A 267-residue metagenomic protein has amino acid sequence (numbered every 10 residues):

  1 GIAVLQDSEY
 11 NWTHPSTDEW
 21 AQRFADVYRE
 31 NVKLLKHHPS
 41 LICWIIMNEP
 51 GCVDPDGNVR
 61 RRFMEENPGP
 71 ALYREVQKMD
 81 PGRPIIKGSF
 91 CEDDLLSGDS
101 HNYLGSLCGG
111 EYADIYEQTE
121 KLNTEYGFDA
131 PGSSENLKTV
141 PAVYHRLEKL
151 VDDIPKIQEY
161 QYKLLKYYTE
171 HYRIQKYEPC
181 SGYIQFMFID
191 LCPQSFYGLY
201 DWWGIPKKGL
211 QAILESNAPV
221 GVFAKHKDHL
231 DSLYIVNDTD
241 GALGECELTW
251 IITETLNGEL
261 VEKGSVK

Functional and structural regions predicted by a protein language model:
G1-L96, Y183: Active-site mouth of glycoside hydrolases
V4-L5, A21-F24, H101-G105, D201-W202: Short, hinge-like loop/turn segments at secondary-structure boundaries
W20, N58-R61, S100-H101, N136-L137 (+1 more regions): Short, glycine/charged-enriched secondary-structure capping and boundary segments
W44, R74-Q77, G110-E245, T249-I251 (+2 more regions): Substrate-binding clefts and catalytic carboxylate motifs of secreted carbohydrate-active enzymes
D56-G57, N67-P68, S97, L104 (+4 more regions): Feature targets compositionally biased, intrinsically disordered low-complexity regions with long contiguous runs
S89-C91, N102-Q118: Conserved alpha/beta catalytic core and glycan-binding cleft of carbohydrate-active enzymes
